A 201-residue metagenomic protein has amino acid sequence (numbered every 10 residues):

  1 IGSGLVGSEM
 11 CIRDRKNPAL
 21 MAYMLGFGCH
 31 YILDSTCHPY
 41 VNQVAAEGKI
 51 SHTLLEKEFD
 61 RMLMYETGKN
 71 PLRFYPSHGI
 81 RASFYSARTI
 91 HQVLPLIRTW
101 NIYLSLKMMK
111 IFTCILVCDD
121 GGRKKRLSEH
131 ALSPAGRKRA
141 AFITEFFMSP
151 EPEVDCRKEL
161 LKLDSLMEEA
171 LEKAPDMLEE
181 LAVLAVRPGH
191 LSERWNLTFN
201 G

Functional and structural regions predicted by a protein language model:
I1-G7, C11-I12: Single conserved hydrophobic/aromatic residue that forms the stacking wall/gate of nucleotide- or nucleobase-binding
R15-K16, Q43-E47, K69-K107: Inter-helical turn/loop segments and adjacent helix faces that build the functional surface of alpha-helical bundle
K16-L54: Active-site beta-strand/loop microenvironment that shapes enzyme catalytic pockets
C29-T36, T67, L116, D120: Short alpha-helix boundary/capping elements
D34-N42, M64, E179, V183-V186: Charged/polar positions within long, soluble alpha-helices
G48-F74: Post-HExxH zinc-binding segment in Zn-dependent metallohydrolases
Q92-D164: An amphipathic alpha-helical core segment
R137-G201: Acidic, carboxylate-rich catalytic segments that either coordinate divalent cations
